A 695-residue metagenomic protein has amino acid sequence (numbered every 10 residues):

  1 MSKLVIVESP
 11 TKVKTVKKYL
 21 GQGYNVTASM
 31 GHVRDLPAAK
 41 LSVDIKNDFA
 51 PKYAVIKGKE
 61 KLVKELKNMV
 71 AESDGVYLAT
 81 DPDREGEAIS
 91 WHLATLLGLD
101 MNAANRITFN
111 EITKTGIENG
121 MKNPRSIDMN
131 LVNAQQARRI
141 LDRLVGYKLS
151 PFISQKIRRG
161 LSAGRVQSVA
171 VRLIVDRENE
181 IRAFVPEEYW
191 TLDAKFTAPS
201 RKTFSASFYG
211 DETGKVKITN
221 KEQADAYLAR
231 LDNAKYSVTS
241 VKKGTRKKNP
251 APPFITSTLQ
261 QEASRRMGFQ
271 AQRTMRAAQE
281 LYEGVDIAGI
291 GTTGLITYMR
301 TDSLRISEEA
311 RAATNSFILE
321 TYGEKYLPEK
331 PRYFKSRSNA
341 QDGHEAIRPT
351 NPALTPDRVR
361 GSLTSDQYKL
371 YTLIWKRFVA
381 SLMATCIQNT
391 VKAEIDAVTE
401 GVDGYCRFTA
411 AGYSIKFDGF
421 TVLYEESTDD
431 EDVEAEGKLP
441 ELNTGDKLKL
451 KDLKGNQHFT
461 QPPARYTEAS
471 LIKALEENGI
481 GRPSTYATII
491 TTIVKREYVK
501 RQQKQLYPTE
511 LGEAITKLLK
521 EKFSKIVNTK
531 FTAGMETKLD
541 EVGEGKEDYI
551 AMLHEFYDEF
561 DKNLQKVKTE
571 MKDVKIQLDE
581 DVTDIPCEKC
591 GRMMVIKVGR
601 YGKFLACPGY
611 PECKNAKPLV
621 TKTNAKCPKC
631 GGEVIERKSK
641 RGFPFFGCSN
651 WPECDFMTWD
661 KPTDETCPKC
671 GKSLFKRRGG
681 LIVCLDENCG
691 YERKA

Functional and structural regions predicted by a protein language model:
M1, D81-P82, R158-S162, K243-P252 (+3 more regions): Conserved short loop/turn motifs at secondary-structure junctions
M1-R139, Y209-G210, F334, S427-D429 (+1 more regions): Intrinsically disordered, low-complexity regulatory segments
S2-L4, Y24, S150, A183 (+3 more regions): Basic, low-complexity terminal or inter-domain segments flanking catalytic cores
K14-P37, S168-K217, S381-E434: Structured, non-catalytic alpha/beta "coupling" segments that mediate domain-domain communication and provide generic
I112, G116-A194, G244: C-terminal or mid-to-C-terminal helical accessory/interaction module adjacent to the motor/catalytic core
R138-L149, V166, F196, R246-T258 (+3 more regions): Core structural elements
K217-P252, D446: Metal- or metallocofactor-binding catalytic centers and their adjacent structured scaffolds across diverse enzyme
V238-V241, P250-A263, I290-M299, P462-A474: Short acidic, hydrophobic short linear motifs in intrinsically disordered regions
